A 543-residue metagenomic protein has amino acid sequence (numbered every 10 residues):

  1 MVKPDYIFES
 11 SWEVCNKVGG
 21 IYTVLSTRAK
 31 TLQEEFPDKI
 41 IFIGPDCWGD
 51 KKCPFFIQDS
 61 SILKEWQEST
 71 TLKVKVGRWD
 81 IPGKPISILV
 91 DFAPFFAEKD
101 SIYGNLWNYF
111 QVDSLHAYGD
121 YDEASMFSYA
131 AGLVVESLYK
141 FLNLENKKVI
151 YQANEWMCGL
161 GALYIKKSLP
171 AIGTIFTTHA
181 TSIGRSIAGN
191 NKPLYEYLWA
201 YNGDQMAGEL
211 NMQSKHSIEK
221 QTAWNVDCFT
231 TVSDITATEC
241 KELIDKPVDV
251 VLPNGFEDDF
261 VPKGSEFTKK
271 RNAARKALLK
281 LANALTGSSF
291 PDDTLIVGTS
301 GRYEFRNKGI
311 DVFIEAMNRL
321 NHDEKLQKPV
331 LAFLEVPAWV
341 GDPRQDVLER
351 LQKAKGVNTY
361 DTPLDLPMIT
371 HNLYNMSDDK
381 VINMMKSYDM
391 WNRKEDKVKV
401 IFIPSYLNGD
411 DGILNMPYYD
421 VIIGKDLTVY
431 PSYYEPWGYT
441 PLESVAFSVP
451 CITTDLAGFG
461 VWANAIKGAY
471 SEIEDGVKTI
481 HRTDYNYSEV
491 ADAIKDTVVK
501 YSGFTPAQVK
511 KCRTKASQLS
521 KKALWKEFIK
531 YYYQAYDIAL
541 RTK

Functional and structural regions predicted by a protein language model:
M1-K543: Catalytic cores of nucleotide-sugar-dependent glycosyltransferases that transfer UDP/GDP/TDP-activated
